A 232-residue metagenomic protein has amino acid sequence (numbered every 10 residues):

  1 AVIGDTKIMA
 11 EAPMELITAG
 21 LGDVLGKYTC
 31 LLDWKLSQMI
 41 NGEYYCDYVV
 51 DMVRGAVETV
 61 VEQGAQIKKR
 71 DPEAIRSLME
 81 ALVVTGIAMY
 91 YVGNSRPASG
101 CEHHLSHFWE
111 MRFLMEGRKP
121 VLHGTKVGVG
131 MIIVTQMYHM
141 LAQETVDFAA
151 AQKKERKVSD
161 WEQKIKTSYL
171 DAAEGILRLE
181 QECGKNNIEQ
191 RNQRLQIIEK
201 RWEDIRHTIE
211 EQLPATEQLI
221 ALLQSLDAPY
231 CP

Functional and structural regions predicted by a protein language model:
A1-E58: A glycine/threonine-rich phosphate-anchoring loop and its flanking beta-alpha core in nucleotide/phosphate-binding
G4, Q218-I220: Short, functionally important structural connectors and interaction interfaces within domains
M52-Q218: Active-site segments that bind and position negatively charged phosphate/pyrophosphate groups
D227-C231: Charged substrate- and nucleic-acid-binding regions of tRNA-handling and nucleotidyl-transfer enzymes, centered on
